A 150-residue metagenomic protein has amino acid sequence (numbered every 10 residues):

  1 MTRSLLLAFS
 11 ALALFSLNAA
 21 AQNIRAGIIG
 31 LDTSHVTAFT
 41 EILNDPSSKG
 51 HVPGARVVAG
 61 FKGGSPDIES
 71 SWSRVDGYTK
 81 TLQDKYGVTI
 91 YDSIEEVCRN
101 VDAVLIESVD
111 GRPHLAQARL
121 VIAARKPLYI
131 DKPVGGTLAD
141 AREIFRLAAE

Functional and structural regions predicted by a protein language model:
M1-L7: Bacterial N-terminal signal peptides that target proteins for export
L5, S47, L138: Solvent-exposed, flexible loop/coil residues
A8, L14, A21-A124: N-terminal glycine-/serine-/threonine-rich beta1-alpha1-beta2 phosphate-ribose binding loop of Rossmann-like
A103, V109, L115-E150: Beta-strand-loop-alpha-helix segment that lines the small-molecule cofactor/substrate pocket of alpha/beta enzymes
